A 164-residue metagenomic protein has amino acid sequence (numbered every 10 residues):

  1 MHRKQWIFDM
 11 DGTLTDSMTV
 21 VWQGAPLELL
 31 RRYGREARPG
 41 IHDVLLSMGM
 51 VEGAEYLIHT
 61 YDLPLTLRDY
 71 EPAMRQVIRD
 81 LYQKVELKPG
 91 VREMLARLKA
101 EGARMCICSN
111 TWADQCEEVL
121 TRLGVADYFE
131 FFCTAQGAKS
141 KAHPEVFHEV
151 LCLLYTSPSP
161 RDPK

Functional and structural regions predicted by a protein language model:
H2-A103: N-terminal helical cap/lid subdomain that shapes the substrate entry/recognition surface in HAD-like hydrolases
F8-M10, F129, F147, Y155: Conserved hydrophobic/aromatic "anchor" residues that stabilize well-ordered secondary structure elements
A25-P26, A54, V91, C116-L120 (+2 more regions): Hydrophobic packing residues within well-ordered alpha-helices of enzyme cores
I41-H42, Y128-S140: A short, structured active-site edge motif that brings together acidic residues
V91-L120, C133-A135: Substrate-recognition element of Asp-dependent hydrolases with the DxDx(T/V) motif
K141-L153: Short loop-to-alpha-helix "cap/lid" segments that border enzyme active sites across diverse enzyme classes
Y155-K164: Single conserved hydrophobic/aromatic residue that forms the stacking wall/gate of nucleotide- or nucleobase-binding
